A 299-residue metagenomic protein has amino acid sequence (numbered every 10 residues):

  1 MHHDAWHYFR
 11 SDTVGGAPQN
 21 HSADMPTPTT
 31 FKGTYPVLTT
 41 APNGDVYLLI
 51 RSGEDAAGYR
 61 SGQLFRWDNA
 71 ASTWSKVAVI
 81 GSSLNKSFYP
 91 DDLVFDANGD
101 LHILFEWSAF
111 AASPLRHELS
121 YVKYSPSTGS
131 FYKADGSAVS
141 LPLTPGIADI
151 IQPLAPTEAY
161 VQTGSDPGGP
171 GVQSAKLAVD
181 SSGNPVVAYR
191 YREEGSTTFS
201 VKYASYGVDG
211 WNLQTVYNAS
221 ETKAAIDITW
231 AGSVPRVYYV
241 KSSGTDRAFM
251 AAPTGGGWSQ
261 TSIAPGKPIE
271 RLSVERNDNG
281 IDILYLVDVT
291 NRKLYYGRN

Functional and structural regions predicted by a protein language model:
M1-N299: Extracellular, repeat-based ectodomains that mediate carbohydrate processing or recognition
